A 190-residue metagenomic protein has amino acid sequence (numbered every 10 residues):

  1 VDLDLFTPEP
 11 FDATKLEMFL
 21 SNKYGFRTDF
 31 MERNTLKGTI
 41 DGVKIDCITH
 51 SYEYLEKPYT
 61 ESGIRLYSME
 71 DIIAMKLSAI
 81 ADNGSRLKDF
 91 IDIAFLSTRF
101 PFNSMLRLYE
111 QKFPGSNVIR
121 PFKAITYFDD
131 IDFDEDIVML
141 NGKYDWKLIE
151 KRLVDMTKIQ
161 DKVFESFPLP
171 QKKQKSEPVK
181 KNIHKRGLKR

Functional and structural regions predicted by a protein language model:
V1-R190: Compositionally biased terminal segments of proteins
